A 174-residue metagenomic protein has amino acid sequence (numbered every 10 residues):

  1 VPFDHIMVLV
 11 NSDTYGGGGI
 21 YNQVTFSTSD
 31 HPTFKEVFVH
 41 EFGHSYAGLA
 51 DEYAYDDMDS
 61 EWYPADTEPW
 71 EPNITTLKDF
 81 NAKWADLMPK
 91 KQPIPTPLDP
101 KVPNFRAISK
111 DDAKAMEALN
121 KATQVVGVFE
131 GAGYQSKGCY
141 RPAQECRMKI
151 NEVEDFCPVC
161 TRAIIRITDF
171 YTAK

Functional and structural regions predicted by a protein language model:
V1-D57: Active-site-proximal segment of zinc-dependent metalloprotease catalytic domains
Y53-K174: Replace "(M1/M4/M9/M12/WLM)" with "(e.g., M1/M4/M8/M9/M12/M26/WLM)" and add "not limited to" to clarify scope
